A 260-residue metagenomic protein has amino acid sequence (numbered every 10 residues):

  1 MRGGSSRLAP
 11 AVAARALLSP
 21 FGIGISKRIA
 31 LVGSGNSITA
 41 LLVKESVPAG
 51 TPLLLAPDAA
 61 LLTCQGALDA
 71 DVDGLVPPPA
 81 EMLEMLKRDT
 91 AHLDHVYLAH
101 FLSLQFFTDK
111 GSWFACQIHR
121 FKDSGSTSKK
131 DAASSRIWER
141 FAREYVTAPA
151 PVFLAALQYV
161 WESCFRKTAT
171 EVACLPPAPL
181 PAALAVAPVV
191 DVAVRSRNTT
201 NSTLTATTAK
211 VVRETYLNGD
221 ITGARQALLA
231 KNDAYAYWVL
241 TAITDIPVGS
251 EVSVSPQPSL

Functional and structural regions predicted by a protein language model:
M1-A9, A67-D69, P79: Intrinsically disordered, low-complexity terminal regions enriched in Ser/Thr/Gln/Glu/Pro/Gly/Ala
R2-L41: A eukaryotic "domain-start" boundary segment
S34-N36, K44-A224, A230-A236, V248: SET-domain substrate-recognition elements in eukaryotic SAM-dependent protein methyltransferases
L42-S46, T241-A242: Short, conserved secondary-structure segments in the cores of folded domains
A59-T63, I246, V252, Q257-L260: Short, charged beta-turn/beta-strand-edge "cap" motif at the junction between a beta-strand and an adjacent loop
Y235-A242, V252: Beta-strand-rich recognition/accessory modules
